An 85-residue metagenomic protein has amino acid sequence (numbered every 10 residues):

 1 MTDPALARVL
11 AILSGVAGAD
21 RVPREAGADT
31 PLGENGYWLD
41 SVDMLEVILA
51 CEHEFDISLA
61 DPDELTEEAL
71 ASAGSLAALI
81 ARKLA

Functional and structural regions predicted by a protein language model:
M1-L39, D43-A85: Phosphopantetheine-dependent thiolation modules in NRPS/PKS and related acyl-activating systems
